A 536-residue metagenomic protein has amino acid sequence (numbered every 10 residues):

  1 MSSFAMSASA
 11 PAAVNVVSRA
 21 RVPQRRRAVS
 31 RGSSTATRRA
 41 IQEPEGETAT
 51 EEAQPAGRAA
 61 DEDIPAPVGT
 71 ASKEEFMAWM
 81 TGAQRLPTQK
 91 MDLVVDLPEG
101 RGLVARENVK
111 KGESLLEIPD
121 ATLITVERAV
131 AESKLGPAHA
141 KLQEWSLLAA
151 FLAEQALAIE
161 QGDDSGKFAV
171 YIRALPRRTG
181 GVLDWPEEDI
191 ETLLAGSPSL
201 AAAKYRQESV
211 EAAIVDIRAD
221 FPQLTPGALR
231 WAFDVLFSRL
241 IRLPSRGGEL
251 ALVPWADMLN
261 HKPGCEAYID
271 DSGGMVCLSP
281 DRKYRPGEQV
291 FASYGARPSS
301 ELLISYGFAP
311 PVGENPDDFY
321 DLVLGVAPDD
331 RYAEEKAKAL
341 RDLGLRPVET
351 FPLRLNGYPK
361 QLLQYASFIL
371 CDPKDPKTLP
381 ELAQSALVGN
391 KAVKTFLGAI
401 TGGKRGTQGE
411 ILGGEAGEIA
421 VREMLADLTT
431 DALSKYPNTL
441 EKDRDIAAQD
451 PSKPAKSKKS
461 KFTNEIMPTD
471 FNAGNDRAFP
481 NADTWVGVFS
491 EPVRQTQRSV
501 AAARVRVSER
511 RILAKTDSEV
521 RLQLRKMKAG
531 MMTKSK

Functional and structural regions predicted by a protein language model:
M1-A8, R31-E47, E51: N-terminal mitochondrial targeting presequences
M1-R25: N-terminal chloroplast transit peptides
P11, R38-R39, H139, H261: Histidine (H) residue identity feature
A13, V17, A36-A40, A49 (+2 more regions): Generic N-terminal leader/processing signal
G46, T50-T122, E127-A131, H139-A140 (+1 more regions): Long, positively charged leader/targeting segments at protein N-termini
L135-P137, E144: Intrinsically disordered, low-complexity polar regions and short flexible loop motifs
W145-A150: Short amphipathic beta-strand segments in non-cytosolic proteins
